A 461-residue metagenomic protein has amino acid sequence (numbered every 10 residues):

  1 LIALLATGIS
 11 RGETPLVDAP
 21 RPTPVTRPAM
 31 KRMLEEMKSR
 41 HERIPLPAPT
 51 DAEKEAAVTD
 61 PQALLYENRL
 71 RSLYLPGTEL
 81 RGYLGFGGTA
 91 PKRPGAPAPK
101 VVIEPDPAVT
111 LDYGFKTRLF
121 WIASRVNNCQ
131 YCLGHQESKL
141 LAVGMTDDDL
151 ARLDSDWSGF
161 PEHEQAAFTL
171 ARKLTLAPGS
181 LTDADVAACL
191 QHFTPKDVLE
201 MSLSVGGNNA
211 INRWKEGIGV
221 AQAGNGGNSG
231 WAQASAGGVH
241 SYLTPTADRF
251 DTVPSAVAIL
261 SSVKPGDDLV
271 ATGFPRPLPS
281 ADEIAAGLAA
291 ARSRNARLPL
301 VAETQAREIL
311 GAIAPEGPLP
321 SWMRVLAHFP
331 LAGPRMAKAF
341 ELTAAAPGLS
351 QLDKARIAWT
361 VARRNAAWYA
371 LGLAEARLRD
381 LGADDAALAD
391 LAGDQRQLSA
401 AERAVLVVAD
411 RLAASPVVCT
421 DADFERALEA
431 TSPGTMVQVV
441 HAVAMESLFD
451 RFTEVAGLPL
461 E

Functional and structural regions predicted by a protein language model:
L1-T7: Bacterial N-terminal signal peptides
G12-F115, A223-D353, R379, E461: Secretory/endomembrane lumenal or extracellular ectodomains immediately following the signal peptide
D106-V109, F120, S138-A142, A151 (+5 more regions): Sequence context surrounding c-type heme c attachment/ligation sites in exported
Y113-V126, H192, L199-S202, P318-V325 (+4 more regions): Alpha-helical scaffold segments that form or flank carboxylate-/histidine-based iron centers
G114, L153-E162, L391-A400: Acidic/His metal-coordination segments adjacent to aromatic residues that form catalytic metal sites in metalloenzymes
L119-K139, V143, V205-N208, N212 (+3 more regions): Short, thiol/selenol-centered motifs that function as redox-active sites or metal-ligating centers
H163-L203, G393, Q397-H441: Acidic/histidine-rich alpha-helical segments that form the ligand environment of transition-metal centers
A210, I218-Y242, L428, A444-E461: Acidic, carboxylate-rich catalytic segments that either coordinate divalent cations
